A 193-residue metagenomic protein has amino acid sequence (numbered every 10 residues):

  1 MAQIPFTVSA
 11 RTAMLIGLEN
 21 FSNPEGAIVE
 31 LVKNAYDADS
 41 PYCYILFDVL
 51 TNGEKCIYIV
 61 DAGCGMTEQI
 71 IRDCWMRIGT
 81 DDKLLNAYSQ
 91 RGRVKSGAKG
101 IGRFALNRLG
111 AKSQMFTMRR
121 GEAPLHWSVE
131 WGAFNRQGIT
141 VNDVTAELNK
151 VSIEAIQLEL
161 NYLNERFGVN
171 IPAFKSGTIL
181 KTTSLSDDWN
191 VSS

Functional and structural regions predicted by a protein language model:
M1-S184: GHKL (Bergerat-fold) ATPase N-terminal catalytic module, capturing the glycine-rich phosphate-binding loop and acidic
K181-S193: Non-catalytic interaction/clamp surfaces of large macromolecular machines
